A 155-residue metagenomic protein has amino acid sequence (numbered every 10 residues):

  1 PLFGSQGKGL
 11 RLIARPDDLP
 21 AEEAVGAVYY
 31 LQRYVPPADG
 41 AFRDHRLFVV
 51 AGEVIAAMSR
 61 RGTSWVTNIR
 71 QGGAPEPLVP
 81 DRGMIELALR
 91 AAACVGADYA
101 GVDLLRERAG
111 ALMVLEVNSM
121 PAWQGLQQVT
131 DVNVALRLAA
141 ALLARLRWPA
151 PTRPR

Functional and structural regions predicted by a protein language model:
F3, K8-A92: Phosphate-binding site of ATP-dependent enzymes
F3, R106, S119: Short, glycine/acidic-enriched loop or turn micro-motifs at the edges of active sites
L31, G72, D131-V132, R147: Glycine-centered secondary-structure boundary/capping sites
L31, L47, V102-L104, V117: A structural signal for short, well-ordered beta-strand segments
L47-V49, G110-G125: A short beta-strand motif that forms the metal-chelation/ATP-contact edge of phosphoryl-transfer active sites
W65-V114, R137, A141-P151: A long amphipathic alpha-helix within ATP-dependent nucleotide-binding catalytic cores
W123-N133: Short, flexible active-site recognition loops that position polar ligands and cofactors
R153-R155: Short, highly charged C-terminal tails/helix-capping segments
